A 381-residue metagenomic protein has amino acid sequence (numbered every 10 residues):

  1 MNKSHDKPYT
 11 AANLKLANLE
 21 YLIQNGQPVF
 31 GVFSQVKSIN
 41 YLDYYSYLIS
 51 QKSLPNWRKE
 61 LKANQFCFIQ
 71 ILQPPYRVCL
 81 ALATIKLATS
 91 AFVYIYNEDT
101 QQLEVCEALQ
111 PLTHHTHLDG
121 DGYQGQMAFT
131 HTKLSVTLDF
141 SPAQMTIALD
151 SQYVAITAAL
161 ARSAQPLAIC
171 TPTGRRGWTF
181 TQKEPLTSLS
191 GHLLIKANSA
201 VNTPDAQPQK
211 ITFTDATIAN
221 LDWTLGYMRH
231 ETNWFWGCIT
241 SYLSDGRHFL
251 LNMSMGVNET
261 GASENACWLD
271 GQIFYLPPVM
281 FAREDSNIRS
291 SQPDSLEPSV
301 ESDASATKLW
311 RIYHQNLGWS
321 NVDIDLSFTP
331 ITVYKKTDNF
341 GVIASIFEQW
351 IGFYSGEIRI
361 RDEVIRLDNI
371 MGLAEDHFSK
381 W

Functional and structural regions predicted by a protein language model:
N2-W381: Structured soluble/peripheral alpha/beta segments that form catalytic or ligand/cofactor-binding pockets
